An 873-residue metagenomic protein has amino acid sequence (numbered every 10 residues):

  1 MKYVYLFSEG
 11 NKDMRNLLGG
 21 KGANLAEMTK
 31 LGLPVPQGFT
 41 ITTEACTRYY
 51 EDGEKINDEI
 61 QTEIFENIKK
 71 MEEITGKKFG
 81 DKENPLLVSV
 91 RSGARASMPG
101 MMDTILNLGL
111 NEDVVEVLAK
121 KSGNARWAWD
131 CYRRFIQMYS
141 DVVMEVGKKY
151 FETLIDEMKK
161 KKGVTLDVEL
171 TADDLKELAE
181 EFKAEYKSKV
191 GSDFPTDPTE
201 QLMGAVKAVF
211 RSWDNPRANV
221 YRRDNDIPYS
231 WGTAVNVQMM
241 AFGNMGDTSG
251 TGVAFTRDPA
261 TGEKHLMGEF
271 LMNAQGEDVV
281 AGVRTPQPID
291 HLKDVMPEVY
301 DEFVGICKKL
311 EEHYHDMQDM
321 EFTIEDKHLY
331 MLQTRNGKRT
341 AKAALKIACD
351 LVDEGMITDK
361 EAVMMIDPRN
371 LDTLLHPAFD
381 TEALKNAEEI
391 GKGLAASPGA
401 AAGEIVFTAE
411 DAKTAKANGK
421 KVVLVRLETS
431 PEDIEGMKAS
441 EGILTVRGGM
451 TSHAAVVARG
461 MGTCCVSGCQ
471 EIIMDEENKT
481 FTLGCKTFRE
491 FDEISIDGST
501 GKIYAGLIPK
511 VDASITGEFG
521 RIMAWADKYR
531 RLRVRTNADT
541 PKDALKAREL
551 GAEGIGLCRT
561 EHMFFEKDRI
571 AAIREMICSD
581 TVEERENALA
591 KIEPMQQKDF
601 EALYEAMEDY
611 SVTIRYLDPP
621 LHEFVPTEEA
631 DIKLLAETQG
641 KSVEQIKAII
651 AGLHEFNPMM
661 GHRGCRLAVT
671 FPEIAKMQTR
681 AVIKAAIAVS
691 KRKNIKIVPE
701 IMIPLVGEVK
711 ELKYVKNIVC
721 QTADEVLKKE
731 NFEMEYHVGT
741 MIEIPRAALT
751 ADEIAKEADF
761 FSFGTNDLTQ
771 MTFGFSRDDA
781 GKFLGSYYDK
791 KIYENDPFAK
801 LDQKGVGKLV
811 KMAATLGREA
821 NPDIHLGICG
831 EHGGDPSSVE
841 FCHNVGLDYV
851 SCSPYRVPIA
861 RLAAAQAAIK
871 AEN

Functional and structural regions predicted by a protein language model:
M1-A387, T414-K416, K420-V423, S430-E435 (+11 more regions): Nucleotide/phosphate-binding sheet-loop regions of phosphoryl- and nucleotidyl-transfer enzymes
F39, V446-G448, S467-Q470, C558 (+2 more regions): Short beta->alpha connector loops at strand-helix junctions that form conserved, small/polar/Pro-enriched
R91-S92, I515, W525-N873: Conserved alpha/beta-domain cores
V206, L375-F407, R521-D527, R531-T536 (+1 more regions): Flexible inter-domain linker/hinge segments
N236, V406, V423-V425, L444 (+3 more regions): Structural motif
H328-Y330, L427-K438, G442-L444, M450-V457 (+6 more regions): Glycine-rich phosphate/ribose-binding loops and adjacent secondary-structure elements that form binding surfaces
K392-E432, L483-R521: Extended, non-globular alpha-helical segments
